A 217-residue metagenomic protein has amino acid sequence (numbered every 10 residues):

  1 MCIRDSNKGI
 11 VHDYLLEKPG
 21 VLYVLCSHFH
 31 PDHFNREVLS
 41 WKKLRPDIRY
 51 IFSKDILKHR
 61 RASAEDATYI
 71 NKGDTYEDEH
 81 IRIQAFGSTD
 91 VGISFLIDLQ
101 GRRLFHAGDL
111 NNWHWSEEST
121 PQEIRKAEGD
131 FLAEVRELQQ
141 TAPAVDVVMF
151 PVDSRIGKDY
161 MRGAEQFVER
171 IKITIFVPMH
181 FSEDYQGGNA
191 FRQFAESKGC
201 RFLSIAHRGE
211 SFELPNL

Functional and structural regions predicted by a protein language model:
M1: Nucleotide/phosphate-binding catalytic cleft detector across ATP-hydrolyzing and phosphate-transferring enzymes
R4, G20-D32, Y50-D55, F105-G108 (+5 more regions): Active-site neighborhood of phospho(di)ester-bond hydrolases with catalytic His/Asp-centered motifs
R4-F29, H33-W41, L110-T141: Pre-active-site segment of Zn-dependent metallo-hydrolases
Y14-T75: Active-site HxH/HxHxD metal-binding segment of metal-dependent hydrolases
P19-G20, R45, I81, G129 (+2 more regions): Structured loop/turn residues at beta-strand edges in well-structured enzyme cores
Y50-L104, L203-N216: Metallo-beta-lactamase
R61-Y76, I156, Y160-L217: Binuclear metal-ion centers of metallo-dependent hydrolases, dominated by the metallo-beta-lactamase
T89-E169: Active-site-proximal loop/helix segments of hydrolase catalytic cores
